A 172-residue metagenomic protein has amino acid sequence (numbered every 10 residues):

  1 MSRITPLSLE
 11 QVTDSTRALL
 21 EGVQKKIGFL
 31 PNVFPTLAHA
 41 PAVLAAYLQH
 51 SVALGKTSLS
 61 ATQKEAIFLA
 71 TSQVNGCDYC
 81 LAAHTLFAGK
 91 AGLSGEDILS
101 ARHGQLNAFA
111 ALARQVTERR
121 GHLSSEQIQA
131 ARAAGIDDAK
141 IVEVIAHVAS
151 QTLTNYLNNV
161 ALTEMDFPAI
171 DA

Functional and structural regions predicted by a protein language model:
M1-A172: Hydrophobic alpha-helical segments
